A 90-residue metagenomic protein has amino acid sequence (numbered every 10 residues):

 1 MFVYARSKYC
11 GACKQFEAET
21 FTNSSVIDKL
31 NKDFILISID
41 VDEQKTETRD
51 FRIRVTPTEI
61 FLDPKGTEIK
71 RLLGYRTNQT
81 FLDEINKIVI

Functional and structural regions predicted by a protein language model:
M1-C10: Short active-site neighborhood of thiol/selenol oxidoreductases, capturing the structured segment around
M1-F2, L36, E59: Hydrophobic beta-strand anchors of alpha/beta hydrolase catalytic cores
S7-K8, V41-D42, P64-K65: Solvent-exposed coil/turn segments that connect beta secondary-structure elements in extracytoplasmic/periplasmic
A12-K29: Typically the conserved alpha-helix immediately C-terminal to a functionally engaged Cys/Sec in thioredoxin-like
E19-F21, R54-I90: Non-catalytic, surface beta->alpha helical segment in thiol-disulfide oxidoreductase systems
E19-T20, V41-T48: Structural microenvironment flanking redox-active thiols in thiol-disulfide oxidoreductases
K32-D33: Structured helix-beta-strand junction loops
I39, F51-R52: Electron-transfer interface patches adjacent to heme c in soluble/periplasmic c-type cytochromes and di-/multiheme
